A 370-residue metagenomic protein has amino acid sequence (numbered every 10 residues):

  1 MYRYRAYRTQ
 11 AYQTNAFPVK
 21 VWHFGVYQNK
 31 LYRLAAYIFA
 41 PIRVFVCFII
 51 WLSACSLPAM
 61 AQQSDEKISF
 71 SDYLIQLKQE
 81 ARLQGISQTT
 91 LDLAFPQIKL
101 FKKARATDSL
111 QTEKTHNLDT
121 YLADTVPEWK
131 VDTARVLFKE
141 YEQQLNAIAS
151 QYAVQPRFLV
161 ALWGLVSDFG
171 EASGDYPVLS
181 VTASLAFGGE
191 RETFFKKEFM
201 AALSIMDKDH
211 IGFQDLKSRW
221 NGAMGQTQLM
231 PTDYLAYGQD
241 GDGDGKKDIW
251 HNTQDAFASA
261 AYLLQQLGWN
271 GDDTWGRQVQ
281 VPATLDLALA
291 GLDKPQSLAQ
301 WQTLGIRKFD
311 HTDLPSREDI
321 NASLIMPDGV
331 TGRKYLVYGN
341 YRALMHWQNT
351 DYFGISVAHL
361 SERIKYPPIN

Functional and structural regions predicted by a protein language model:
Y2, Y7-Y12, F17, W22 (+2 more regions): Tyrosine-centered aromatic motifs in long, intrinsically disordered, low-complexity repeat arrays
R43-S56: Bacterial N-terminal signal peptides
L57-A61: Sec/Tat signal peptide C-region and signal peptidase I cleavage site
Q62-A149: An acidic, Gly/Ser/Thr/Pro-rich helix-cap/linker signature
A81, T90-L100, A153-G170, A202-I205 (+1 more regions): Short, functionally critical alpha-helical segments immediately adjacent to catalytic or ligand/cofactor-binding
L100-T107, S167-Y176, G188-E192, K208-Q214 (+2 more regions): Secretory-pathway/luminal and periplasmic proteins that interact with or process carbohydrate-rich
F213, K217-I320: Flexible, glycine-rich surface segments
P282-N370: C-terminal soluble interaction/assembly domains
